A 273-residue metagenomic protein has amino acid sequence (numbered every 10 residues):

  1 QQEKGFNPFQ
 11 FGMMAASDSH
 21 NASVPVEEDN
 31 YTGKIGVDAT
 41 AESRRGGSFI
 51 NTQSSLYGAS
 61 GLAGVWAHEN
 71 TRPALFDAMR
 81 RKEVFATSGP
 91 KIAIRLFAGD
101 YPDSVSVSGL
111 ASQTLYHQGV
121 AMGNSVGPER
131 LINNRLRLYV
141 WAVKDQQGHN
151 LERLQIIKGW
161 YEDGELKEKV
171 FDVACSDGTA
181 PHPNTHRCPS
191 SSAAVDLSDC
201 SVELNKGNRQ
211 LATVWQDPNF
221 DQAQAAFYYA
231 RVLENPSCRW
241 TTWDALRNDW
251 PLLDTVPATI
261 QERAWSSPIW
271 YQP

Functional and structural regions predicted by a protein language model:
Q1-P273: C-terminal functional module detector
